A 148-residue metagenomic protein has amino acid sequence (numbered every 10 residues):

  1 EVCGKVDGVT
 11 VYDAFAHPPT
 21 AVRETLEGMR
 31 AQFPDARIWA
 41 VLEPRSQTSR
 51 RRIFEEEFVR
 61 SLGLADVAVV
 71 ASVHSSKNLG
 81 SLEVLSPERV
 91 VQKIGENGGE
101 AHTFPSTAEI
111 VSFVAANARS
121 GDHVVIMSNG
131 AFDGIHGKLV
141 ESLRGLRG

Functional and structural regions predicted by a protein language model:
E1-G148: ATP-dependent carboxylate-amine ligase
